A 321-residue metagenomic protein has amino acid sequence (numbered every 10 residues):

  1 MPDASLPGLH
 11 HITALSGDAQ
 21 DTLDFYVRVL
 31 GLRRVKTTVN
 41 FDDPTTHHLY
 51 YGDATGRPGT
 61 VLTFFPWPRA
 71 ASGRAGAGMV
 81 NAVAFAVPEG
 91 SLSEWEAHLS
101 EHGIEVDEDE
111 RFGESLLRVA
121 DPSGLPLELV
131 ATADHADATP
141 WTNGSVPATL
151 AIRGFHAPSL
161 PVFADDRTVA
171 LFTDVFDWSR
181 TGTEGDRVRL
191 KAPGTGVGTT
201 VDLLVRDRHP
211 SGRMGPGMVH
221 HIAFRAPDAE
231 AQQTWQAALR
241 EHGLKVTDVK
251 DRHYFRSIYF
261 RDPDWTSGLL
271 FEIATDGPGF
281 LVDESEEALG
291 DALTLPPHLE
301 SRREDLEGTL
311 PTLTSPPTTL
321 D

Functional and structural regions predicted by a protein language model:
M1, A70-G73, G144-P147, R206-R213: Short beta-strand/turn micro-motifs at beta-sheet edges
M1-D3, T38, E96-G154, T183-D202 (+2 more regions): Vicinal oxygen chelate
P2-G8, I12-S16, V27-L32, L49 (+3 more regions): Hydrophobic, proline/glycine-rich low-complexity stretches
G8-G17, P68-H98, S115-A120, R153-F163 (+2 more regions): Vicinal oxygen chelate
L15-P58, E101, D107-R118, L160-L204 (+2 more regions): Core segments of cupin and vicinal oxygen chelate
D18, D53, V87-E89, D121 (+7 more regions): Non-catalytic surface loops within mature trypsin-like serine protease
K36-V39, Y51-V83: Conserved donor-binding loop and adjoining core beta-sheet/short helix segment in diverse acyl/aminoacyl transferases
T149-Q233, R240-V246, D262: Surface-exposed interaction/gating patches
